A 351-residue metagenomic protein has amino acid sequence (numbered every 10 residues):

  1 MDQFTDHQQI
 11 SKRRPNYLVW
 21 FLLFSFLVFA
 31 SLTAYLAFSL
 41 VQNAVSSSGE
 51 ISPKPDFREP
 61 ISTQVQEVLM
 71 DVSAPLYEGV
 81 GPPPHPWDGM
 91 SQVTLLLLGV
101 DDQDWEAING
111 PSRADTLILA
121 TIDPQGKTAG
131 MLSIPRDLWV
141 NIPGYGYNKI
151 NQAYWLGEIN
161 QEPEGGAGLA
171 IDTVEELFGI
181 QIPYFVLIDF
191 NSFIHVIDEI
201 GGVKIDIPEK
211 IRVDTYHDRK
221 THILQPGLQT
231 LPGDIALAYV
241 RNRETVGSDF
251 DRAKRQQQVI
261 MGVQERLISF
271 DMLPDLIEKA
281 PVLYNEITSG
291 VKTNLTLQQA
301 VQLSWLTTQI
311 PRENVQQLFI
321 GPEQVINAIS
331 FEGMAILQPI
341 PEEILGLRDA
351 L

Functional and structural regions predicted by a protein language model:
D2-L351: Non-catalytic, solvent-exposed segments at the cell envelope interface
